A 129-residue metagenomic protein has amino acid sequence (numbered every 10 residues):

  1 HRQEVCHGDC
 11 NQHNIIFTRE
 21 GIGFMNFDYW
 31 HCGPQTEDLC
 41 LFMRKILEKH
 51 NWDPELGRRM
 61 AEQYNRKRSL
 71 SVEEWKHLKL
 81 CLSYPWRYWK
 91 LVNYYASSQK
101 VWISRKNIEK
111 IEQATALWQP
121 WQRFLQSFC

Functional and structural regions predicted by a protein language model:
H1-E37: Active-site acidic catalytic loop and adjacent metal/ATP-binding pocket of ATP-dependent phosphoryl transfer enzymes
D9-N11, F27, S69-L70, Q113-L117 (+1 more regions): Short flexible/disordered coil segments
N11-N14, N26, N51, N65 (+2 more regions): Detector for Asparagine
F24-M25, R59, C81-Y84, Q113-A116: Alpha-helical structural elements
T36-S69, L82-K100: Active-site activation/catalytic loop segments of kinase-like enzymes and analogous catalytic loops in related
E73-E74: Conserved ATP-binding subdomain of kinase catalytic cores across diverse folds
W89-C129: ATP/Mg2+ or Mg2+-diphosphate-binding catalytic cores that bind nucleotide phosphates or diphosphates via glycine-rich
